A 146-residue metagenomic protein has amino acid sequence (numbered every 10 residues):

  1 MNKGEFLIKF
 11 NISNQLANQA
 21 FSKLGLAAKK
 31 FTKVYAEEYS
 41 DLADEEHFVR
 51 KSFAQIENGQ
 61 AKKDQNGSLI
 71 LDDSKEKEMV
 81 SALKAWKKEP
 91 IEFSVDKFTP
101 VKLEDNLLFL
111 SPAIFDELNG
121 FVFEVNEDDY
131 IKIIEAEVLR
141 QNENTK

Functional and structural regions predicted by a protein language model:
N2-K146: A composition-driven surface/loop motif
